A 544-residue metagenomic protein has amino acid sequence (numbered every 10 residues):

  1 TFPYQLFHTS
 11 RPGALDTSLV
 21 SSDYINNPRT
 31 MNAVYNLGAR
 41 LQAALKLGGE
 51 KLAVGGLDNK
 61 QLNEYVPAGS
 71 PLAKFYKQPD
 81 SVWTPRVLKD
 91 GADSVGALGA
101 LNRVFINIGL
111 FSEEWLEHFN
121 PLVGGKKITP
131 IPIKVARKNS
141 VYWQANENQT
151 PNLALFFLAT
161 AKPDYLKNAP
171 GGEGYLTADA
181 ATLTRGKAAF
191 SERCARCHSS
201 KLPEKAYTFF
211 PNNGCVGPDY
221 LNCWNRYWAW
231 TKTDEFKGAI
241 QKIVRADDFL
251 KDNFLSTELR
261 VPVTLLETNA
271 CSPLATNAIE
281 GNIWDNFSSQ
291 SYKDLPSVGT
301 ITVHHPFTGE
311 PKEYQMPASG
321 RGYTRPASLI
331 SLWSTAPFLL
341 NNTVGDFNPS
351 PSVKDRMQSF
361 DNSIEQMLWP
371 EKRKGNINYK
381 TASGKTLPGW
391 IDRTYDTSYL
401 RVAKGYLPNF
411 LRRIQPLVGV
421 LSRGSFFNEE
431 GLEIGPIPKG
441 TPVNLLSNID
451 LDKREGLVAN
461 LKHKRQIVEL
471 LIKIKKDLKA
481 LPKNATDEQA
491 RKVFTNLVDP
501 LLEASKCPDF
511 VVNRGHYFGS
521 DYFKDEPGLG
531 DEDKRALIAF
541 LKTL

Functional and structural regions predicted by a protein language model:
T1-L544: Periplasmic c-type cytochrome electron-transfer domains
